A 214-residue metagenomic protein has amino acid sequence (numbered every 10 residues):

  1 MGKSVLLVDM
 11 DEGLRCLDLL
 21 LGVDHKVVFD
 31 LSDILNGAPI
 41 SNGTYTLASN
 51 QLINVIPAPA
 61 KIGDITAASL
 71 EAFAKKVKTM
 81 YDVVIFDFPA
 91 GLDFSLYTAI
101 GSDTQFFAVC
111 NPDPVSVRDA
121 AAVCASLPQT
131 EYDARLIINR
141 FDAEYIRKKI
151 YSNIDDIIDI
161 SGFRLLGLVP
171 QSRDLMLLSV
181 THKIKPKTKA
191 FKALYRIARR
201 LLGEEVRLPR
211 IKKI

Functional and structural regions predicted by a protein language model:
S4-D9, I85: Short beta-strand "acidic-cap" motif of Rossmann-like dinucleotide-binding folds
L7-T79, R173-T181: P-loop/Walker-type NTP enzyme "switch/lid" segment
I56-A58, D87, F107-N111, L136-R140: Conserved beta-strand segments of the P-loop GTPase G domain that flank and frequently precede/overlap
T79, G91-P114: Inter-motif core of Ras-like GTPase G domains
N111-P112, R135-K148, L168-L175: G-domain G4 guanine-recognition motif of GTPases
R118-E131: Conserved C-terminal guanine-recognition region of P-loop GTPase G domains, centered on the G4
D156-P186, L194: Beta-strand-loop-alpha "switch" segments that mediate conformational coupling across diverse proteins
L178-I214: NTP-binding/hydrolysis catalytic cores, primarily Walker-type P-loop NTPases
